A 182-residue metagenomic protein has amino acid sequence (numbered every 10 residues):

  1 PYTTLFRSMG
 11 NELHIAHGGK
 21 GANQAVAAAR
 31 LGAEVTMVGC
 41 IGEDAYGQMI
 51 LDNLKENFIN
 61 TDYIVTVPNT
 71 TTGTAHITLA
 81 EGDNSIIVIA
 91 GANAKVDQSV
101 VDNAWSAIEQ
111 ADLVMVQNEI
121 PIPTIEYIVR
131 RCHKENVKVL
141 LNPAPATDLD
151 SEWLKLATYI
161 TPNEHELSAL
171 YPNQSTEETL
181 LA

Functional and structural regions predicted by a protein language model:
P1-C40, A45-I59: Glycine-rich phosphate/adenosyl-contacting loop at the front of the ribokinase-like
T4, S106-A107, W153: Structural alpha-helical scaffold elements that stabilize or flank donor/cofactor-binding regions in carbohydrate
N11-H14, V38-E43, T61-T72, N142-A144 (+1 more regions): Beta-strand->loop->alpha-helix junctions that form or flank phosphate-binding loops in nucleotide-handling enzymes
C40, T66-V67, I77-L113, N118: Conserved phosphate-binding/catalytic loop of the ribokinase/pfkB sugar-kinase fold
D44, E119-P123, P143-T147: Short beta->alpha connector loops
F58, A94-S99, V139-P145: Short gly/ser/thr-rich secondary-structure transition/capping motifs
V129-A182: Conserved phosphate/ATP/ADP-binding segment of small-molecule kinases
